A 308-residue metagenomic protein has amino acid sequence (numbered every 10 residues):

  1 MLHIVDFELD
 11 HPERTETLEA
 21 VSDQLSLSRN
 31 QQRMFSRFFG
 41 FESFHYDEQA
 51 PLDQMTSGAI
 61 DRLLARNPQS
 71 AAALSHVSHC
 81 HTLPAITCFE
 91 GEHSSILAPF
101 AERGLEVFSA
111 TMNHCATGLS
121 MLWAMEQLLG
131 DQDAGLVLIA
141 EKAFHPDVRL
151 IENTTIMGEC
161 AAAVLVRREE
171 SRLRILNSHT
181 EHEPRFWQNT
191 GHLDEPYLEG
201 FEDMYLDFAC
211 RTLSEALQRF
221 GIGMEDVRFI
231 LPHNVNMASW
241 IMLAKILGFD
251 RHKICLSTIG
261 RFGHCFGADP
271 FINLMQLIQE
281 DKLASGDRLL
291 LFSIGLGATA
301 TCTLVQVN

Functional and structural regions predicted by a protein language model:
M1-Q49, R149-D207, R211, I294 (+1 more regions): Condensing-enzyme catalytic core mediating Claisen C-C bond formation in acyl metabolism
N30-Q32, T87-A101, G135-K142, W240-R251: Acidic-glycine-rich active-site phosphate/pyrophosphate-binding loop
Q49-M112, I222-W240: Conserved beta-ketoacyl condensing-enzyme motif
P51-N67, M204-F220, N273-L277: Short, well-ordered amphipathic alpha-helical segments that serve as non-catalytic structural scaffolds within diverse
A72-S75, R103-L105, G130-G135, E152 (+4 more regions): Short coil/turn connectors at secondary-structure junctions
P84-A85, R103, T111-D131, R228-N308: Claisen-condensing/thiolase-fold acyl-transfer catalytic domains that form or cleave C-C bonds in fatty acid
T111, L136-E141, V166, L291-I294: Short beta-strand segments
F144-V148: Short, solvent-exposed loop/turn segments at secondary-structure junctions
